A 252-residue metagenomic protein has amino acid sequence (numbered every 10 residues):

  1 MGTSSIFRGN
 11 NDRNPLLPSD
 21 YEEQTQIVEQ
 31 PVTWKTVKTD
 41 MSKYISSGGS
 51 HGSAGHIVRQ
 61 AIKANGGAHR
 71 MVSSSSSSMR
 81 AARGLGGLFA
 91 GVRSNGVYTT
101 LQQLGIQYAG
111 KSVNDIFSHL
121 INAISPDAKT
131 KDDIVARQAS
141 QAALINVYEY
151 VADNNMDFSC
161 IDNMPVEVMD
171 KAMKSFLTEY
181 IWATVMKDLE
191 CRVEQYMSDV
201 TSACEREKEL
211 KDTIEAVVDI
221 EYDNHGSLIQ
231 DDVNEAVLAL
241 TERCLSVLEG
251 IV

Functional and structural regions predicted by a protein language model:
M1-I121: Extended, helix-rich scaffolding/adaptor regions
T33, I124, C160, M164-V168 (+2 more regions): Short coil/turn segments at secondary-structure junctions
S47, A64, A68, G91 (+12 more regions): Surface-exposed polar/charged interaction patches
S75-F176: Long amphipathic alpha-helical segments with strong coiled-coil/leucine-zipper propensity
S112, D132-A136, M173, L177 (+5 more regions): Short amphipathic alpha-helical segments
K187-V252: Alpha-helical oligomerization segments
